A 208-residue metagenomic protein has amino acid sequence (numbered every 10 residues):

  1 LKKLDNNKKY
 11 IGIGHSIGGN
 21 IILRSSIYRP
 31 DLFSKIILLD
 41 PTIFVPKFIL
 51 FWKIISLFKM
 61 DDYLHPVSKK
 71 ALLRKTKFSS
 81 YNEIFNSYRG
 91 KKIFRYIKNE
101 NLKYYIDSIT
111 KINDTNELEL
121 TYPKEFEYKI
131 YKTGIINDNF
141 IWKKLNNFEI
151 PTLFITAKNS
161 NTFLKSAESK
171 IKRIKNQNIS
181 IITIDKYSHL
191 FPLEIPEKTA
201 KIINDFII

Functional and structural regions predicted by a protein language model:
L1-K2: Alpha/beta-hydrolase active-site loop
N7-F51: Conserved hydrolase catalytic core segment
T42-T76: A catalytic-pocket lid/entrance helix-loop region that shapes and gates access to the active site across common
K47-F51, S166-E168, I195: Short aromatic-enriched loop/helix-cap "lid" or pocket-rim segments at secondary-structure transitions that line
A71, K75-I155: Alpha/beta-hydrolase
F85, P196-N204: Short, amphipathic alpha-helical "lid/cap" segments that border enzyme active or binding sites
K144-Y187: Conserved loop-alpha-helix segment in the C-terminal half of the alpha/beta-hydrolase fold that carries the catalytic
Y187-P196: Catalytic histidine-centered segment of alpha/beta-hydrolase-like enzymes
